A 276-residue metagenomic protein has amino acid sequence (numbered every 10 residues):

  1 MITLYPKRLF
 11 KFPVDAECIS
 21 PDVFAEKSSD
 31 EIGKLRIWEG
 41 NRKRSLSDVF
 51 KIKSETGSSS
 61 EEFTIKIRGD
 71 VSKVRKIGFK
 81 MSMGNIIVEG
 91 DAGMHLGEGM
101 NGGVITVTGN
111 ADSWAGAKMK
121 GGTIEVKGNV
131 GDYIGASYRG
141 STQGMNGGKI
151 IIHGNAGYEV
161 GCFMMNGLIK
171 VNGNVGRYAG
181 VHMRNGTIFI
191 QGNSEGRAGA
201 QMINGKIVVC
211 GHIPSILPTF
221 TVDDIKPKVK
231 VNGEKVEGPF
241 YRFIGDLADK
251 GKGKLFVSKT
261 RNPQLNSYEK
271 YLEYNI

Functional and structural regions predicted by a protein language model:
M1-D70, K76, E125-K127, G140-H153 (+6 more regions): Intrinsically disordered, low-complexity terminal regions
G57-S59, I77-K80, E89, H95-G99 (+1 more regions): Short, charge-rich binding segments
G69, M83-G84, V88: LRR N-terminal entry segment and analogous cap-like coil->beta motifs
M81, G93, M100, D112 (+4 more regions): Tandem repeat scaffolds
M100, V104-T106, T123: Long, hydrophobic, well-ordered secondary-structure blocks that form the structural core and pocket-lining surfaces
A117-K118, G122, R139-S141: Right-handed parallel beta-helix/beta-solenoid
G131-S141: Extracellular beta-strand/beta-solenoid scaffold signature
